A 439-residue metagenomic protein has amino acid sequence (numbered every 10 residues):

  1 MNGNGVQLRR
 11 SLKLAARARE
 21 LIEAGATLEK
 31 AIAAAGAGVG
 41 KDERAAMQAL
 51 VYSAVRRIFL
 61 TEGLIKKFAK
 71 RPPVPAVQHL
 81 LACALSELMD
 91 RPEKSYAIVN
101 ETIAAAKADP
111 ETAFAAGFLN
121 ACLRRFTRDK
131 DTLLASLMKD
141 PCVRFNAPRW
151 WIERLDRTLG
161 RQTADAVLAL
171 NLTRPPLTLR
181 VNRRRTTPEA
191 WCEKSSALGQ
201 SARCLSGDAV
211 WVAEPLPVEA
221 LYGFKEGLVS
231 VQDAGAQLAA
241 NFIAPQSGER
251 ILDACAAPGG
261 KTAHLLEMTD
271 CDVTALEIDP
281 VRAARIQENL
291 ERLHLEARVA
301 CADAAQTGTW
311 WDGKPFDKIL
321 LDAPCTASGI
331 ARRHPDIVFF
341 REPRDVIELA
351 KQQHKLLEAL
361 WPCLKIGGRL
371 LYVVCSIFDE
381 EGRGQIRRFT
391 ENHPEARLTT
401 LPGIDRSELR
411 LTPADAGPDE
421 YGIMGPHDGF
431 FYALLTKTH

Functional and structural regions predicted by a protein language model:
M1-H439: S-adenosylmethionine
